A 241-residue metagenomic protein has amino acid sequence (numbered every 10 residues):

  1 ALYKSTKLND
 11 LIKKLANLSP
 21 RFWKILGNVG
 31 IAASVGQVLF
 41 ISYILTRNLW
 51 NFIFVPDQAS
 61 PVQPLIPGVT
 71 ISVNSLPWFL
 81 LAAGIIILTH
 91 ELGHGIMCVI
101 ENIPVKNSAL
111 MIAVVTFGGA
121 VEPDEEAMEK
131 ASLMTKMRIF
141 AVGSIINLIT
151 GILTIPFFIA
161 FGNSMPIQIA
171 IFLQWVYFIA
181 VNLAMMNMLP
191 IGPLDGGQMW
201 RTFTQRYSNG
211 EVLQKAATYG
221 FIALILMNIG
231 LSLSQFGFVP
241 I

Functional and structural regions predicted by a protein language model:
A1-I241: Hydrophobic transmembrane alpha-helices and their immediate loop junctions in multi-pass integral membrane proteins
